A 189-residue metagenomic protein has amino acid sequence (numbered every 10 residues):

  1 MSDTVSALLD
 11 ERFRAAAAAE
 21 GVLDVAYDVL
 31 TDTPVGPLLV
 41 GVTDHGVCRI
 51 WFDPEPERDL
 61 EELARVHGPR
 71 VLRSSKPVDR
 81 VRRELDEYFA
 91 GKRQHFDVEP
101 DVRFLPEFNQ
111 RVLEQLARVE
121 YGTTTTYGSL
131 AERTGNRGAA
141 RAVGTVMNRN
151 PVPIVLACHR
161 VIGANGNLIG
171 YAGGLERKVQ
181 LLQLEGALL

Functional and structural regions predicted by a protein language model:
M1-R137, L188-L189: Basic nucleic-acid-binding alpha-helical/helix-turn surface characteristic of O6-alkylguanine DNA
G138-Q180: Short glycine/serine-rich loop segments
L184-E185: Well-ordered alpha/beta subsegment
